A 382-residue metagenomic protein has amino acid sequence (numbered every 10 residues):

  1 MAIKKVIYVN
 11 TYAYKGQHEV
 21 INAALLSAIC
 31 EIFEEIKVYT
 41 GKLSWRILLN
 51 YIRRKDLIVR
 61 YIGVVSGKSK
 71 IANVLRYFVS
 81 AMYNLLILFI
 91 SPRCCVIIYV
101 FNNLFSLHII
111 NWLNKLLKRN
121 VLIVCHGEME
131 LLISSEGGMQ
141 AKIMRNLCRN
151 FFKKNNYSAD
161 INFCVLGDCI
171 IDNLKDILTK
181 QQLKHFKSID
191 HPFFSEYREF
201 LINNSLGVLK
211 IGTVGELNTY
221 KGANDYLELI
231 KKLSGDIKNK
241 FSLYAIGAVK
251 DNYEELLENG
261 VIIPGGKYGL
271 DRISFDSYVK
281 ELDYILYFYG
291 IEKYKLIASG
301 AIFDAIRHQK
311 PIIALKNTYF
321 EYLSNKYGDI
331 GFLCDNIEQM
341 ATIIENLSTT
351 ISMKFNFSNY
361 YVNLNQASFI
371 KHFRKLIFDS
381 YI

Functional and structural regions predicted by a protein language model:
I7, F193, Y197, I202-G222 (+2 more regions): Conserved donor-binding/catalytic core segment of Leloir-type glycosyltransferases
Y8-A24, S44-R46, N102-N103, N218-K221: A short, glycine/small-residue-rich beta-strand->loop->alpha-helix junction that serves as a flexible
G16-Q17, D335-I382: A charged, aromatic-enriched C-terminal amphipathic alpha-helix characteristic of glycosyltransferases across folds
E31-F78, A248-N252: N-terminal strand-loop element at the rim of the active site of nucleotide-sugar-dependent glycosyltransferases
L85-R93, W112-L117, M129-L131, G138-C164: Membrane-proximal helix-turn-helix segments that form the acceptor-binding/catalytic region of lipid-linked
M144-F186, Y322: A short, active-site helix/loop in glycosyltransferases that binds the activated sugar's phosphate group
G247-Y284: Nucleotide-activated donor-binding/catalytic signature segment of Leloir-type glycosyltransferases, i.e., the conserved
Y287-F303, L315-N317, E321-Y322: Nucleotide-sugar-dependent
